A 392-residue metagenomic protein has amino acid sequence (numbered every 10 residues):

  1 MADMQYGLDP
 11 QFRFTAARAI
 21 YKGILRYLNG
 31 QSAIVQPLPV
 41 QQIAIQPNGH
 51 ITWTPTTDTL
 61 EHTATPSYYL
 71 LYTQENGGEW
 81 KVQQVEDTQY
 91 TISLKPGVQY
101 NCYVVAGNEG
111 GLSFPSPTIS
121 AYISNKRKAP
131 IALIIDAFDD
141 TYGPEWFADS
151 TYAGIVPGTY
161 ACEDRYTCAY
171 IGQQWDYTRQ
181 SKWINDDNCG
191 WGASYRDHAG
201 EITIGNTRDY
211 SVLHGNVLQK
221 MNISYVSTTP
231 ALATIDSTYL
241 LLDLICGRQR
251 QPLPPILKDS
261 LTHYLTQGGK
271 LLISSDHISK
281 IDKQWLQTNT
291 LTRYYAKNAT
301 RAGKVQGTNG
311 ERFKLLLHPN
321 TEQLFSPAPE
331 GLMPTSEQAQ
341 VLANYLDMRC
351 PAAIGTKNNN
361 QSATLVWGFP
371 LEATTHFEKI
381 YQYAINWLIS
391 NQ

Functional and structural regions predicted by a protein language model:
M1-Q31, G368: Active-site-adjacent mobile loop/cap segments within catalytic or ligand-binding domains
R26-H62, G111-A129: Pro/Thr/Ser/Gly-rich low-complexity, intrinsically disordered linker/stalk tracts
T56-E75: Solvent-exposed loop/turn segments flanking beta-strands in beta-repeat/beta-sandwich domains
W80-D87: Short beta-strand segments within Ig-like beta-sandwich modules, predominantly Fibronectin type-III
I92-L112: Beta-strand-rich modules
S120-L240, K357, L388-Q392: Aromatic-Pro/Gly-enriched surface loop or interdomain linker that acts as a lid/target-recognition segment
R127, I131-F138, D149-P157, T234-W285 (+3 more regions): Short alpha-beta junction capping motif
L244-D347, F377-I380: A glycine-rich, often tryptophan-bearing local segment used as a flexible ligand/cofactor-contacting loop or short
